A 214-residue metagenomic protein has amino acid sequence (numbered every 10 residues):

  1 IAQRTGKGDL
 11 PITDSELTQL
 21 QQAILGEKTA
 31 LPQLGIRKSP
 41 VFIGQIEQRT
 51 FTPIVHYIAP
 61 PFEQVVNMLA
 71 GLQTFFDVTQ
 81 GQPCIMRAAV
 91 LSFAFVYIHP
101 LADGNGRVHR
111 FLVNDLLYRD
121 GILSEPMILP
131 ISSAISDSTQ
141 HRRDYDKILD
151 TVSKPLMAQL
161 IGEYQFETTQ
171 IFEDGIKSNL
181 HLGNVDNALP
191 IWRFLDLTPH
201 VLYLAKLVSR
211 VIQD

Functional and structural regions predicted by a protein language model:
I1-D214: FIC/Doc superfamily catalytic core
